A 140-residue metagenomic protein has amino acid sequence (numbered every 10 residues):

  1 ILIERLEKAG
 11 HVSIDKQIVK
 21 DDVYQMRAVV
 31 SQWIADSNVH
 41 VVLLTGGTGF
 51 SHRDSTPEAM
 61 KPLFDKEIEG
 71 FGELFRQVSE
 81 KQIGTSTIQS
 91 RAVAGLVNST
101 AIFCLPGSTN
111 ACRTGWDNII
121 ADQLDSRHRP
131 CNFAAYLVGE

Functional and structural regions predicted by a protein language model:
I1-E140: Non-catalytic beta/alpha edge segments that cap or flank active sites
